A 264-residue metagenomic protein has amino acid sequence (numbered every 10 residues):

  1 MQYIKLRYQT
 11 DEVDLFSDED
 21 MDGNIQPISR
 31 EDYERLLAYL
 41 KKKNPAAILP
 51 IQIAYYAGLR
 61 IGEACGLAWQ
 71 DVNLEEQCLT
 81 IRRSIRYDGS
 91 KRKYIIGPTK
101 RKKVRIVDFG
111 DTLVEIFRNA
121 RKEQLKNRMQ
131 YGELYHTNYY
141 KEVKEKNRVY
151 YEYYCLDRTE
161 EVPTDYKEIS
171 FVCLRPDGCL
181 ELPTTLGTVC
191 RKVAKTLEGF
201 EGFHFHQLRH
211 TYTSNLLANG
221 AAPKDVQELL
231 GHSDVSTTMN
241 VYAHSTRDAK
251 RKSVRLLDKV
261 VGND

Functional and structural regions predicted by a protein language model:
Q2-L67, E75, K103-V104, N127: Basic, Lys/Arg- and aromatic-enriched nucleic-acid-binding interface segment
E34-I48, A57, V107, Q124-E133 (+2 more regions): Short, basic (Lys/Arg/His-rich) helix/loop patches that form interaction surfaces in the mid-to-C-terminal regions
D71-C78, L182, A221-V241, R251: Short, polar N-cap/turn motifs at the start of nucleic acid-interacting alpha helices
E76, Y87-S90, Y94-L113, N119 (+3 more regions): C-terminal secondary-structure termini that scaffold catalytic or DNA-interacting sites
I85-Y87, T211, L230-L256: Catalytic-site neighborhood detector that most strongly recognizes the C-terminal catalytic loop/helix of tyrosine
I95-I96, K141, V149-Y154: Short linear proline/tyrosine/threonine-rich motifs used for host-factor recruitment and membrane trafficking/assembly
R118-N147: Internal, charge-rich low-complexity segments
